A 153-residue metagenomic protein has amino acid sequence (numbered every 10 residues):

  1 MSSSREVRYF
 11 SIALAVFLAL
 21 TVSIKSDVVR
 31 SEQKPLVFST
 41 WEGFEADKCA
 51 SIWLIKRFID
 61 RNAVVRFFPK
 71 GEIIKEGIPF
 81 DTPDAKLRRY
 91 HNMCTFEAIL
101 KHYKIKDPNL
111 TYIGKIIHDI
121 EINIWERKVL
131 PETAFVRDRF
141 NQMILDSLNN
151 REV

Functional and structural regions predicted by a protein language model:
M1-S4, L18: Disordered, low-complexity tails and leader-like regions
S3-I12: Bacterial N-terminal signal peptides that target proteins for export
I12-T21: Bacterial N-terminal signal peptides
S26, R30-S31: Boundary at the C-terminal end of the N-terminal hydrophobic targeting segment
E32-F44: A long, hydrophobic alpha-helical segment
F38-W41, C49-A50, I55-I113: Conserved, aromatic- and glycine-enriched, well-ordered alpha/beta core segments that occur as contiguous structural
G43, R61-V64, L148-V153: Intrinsic-disorder/low-complexity, polar/charged segments
H102-V153: A charged, amphipathic interaction segment
